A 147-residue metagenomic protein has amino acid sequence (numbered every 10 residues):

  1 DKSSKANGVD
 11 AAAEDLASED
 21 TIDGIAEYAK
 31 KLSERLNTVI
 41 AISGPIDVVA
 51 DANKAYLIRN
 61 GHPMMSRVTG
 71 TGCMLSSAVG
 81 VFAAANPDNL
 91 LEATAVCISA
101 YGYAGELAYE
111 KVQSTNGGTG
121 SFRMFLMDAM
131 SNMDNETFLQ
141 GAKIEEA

Functional and structural regions predicted by a protein language model:
D1-A55: Conserved phosphate/ATP/ADP-binding segment of small-molecule kinases
R35-N37, N53, G70-T71, P87-L91: Short coil/turn connectors at secondary-structure junctions
A52-M65: Glycine/charged-rich beta-loop-alpha catalytic/anionic-binding loops adjacent to active sites
H62-V79, L90: Short glycine/threonine-rich catalytic loop with a Thr-x-Gly-x-Asp
S77, V81, N132-M133: Transmembrane alpha-helical segments of multi-pass membrane transport proteins and ion-pumping complexes
V79-S121: Conserved post-catalytic alpha-helical subdomain immediately downstream of the catalytic base and nucleotide-binding
Y103-A147: Charged C-terminal helix
